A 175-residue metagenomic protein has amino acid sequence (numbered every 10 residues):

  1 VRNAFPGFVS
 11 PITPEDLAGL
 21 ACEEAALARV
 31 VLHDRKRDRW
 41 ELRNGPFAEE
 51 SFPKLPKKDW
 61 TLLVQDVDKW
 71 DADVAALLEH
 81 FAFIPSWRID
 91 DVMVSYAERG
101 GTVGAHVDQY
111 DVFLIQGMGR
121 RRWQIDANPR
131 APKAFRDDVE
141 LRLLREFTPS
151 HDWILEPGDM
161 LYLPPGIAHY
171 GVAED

Functional and structural regions predicted by a protein language model:
V1-R2: Short hydrophobic motif
G7-S10, A18-D159, I167-D175: Active-site region of the double-stranded beta-helix
P14: Short amphipathic alpha-helical segment that frequently serves as the phosphate-/nucleotide-binding helix
Y162: Conserved beta-strand-loop-short alpha-helix elements that form and flank the Mn2+/Mg2+-coordinating active site
